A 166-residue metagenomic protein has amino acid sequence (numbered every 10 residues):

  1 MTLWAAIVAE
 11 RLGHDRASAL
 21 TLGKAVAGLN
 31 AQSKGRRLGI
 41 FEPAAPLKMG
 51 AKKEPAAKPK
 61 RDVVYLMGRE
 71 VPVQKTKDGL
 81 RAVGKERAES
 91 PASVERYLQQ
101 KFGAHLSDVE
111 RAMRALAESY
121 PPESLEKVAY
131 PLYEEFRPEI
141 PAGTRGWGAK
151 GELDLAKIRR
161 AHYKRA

Functional and structural regions predicted by a protein language model:
M1-A166: Solvent-exposed interaction surfaces and binding hotspots enriched for charged
